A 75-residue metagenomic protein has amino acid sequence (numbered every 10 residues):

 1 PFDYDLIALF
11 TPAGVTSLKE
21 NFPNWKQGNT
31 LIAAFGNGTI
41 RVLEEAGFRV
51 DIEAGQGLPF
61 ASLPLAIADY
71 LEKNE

Functional and structural regions predicted by a protein language model:
P1-E75: Signature of uroporphyrinogen-III synthase
